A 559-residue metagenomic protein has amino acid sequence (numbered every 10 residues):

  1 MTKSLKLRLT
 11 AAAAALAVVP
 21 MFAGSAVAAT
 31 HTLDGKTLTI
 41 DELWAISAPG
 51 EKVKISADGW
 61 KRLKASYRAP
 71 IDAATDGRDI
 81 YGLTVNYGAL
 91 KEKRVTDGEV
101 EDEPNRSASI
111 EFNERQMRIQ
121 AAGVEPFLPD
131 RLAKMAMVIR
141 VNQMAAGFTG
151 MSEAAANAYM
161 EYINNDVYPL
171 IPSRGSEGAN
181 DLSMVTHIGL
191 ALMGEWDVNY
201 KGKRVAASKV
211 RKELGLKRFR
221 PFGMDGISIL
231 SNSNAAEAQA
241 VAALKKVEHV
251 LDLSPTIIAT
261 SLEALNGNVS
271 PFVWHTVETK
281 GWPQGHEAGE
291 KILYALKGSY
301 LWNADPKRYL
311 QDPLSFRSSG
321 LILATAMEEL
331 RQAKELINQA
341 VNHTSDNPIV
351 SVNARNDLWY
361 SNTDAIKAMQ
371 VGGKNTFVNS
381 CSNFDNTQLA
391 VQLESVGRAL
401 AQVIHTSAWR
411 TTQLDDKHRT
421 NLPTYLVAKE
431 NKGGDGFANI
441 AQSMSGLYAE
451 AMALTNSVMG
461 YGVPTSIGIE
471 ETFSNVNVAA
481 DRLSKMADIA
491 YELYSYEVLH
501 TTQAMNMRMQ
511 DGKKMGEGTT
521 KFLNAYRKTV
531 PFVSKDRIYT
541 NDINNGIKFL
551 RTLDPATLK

Functional and structural regions predicted by a protein language model:
T2-A13: Bacterial N-terminal signal peptides that target proteins for export
A12-M21: Bacterial N-terminal signal peptides
F22-A28: Sec/Tat signal peptide C-region and signal peptidase I cleavage site
A29-A69, A73-A74, R78, S109 (+6 more regions): C-terminal auxiliary extensions adjacent to catalytic cores
A89-I110: Glycine-rich loop at the start of a catalytic domain that most often binds anionic cofactors/ligands
S109-L170: Anion-binding (especially nucleotide phosphate/pyrophosphate-binding) glycine-rich loop and adjoining beta-alpha core
